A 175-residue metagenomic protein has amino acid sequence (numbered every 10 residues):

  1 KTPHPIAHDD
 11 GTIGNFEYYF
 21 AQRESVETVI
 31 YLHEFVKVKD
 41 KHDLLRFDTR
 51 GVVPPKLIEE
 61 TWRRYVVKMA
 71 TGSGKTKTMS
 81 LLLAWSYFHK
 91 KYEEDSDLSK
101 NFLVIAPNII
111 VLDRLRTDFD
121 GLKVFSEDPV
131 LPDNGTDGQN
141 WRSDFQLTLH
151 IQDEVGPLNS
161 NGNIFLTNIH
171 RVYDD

Functional and structural regions predicted by a protein language model:
K1-D175: RecA-like P-loop NTPase motor core of helicase/translocase proteins
